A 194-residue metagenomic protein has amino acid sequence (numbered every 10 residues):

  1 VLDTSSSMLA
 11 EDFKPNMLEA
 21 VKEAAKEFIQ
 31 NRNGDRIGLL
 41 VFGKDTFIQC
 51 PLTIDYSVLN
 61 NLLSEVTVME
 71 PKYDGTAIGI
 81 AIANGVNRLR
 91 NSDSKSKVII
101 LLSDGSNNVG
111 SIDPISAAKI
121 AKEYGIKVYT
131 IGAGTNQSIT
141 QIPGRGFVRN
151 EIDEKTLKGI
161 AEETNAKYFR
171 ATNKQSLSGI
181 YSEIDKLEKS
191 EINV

Functional and structural regions predicted by a protein language model:
V1-S96, I112: Membrane-embedded segments
S6-S7, K44-I48, V68, G105-N108 (+2 more regions): Solvent-exposed loop/turn segments at secondary-structure junctions within structured extracellular/periplasmic domains
I54, T76-A77, I152, T172-S176: Short beta->alpha linker loops
I54, V58-N61, K155-G159, G179: Generic alpha-helical secondary structure signal
D55-V58, G146-V148, K186-K189: Short, hinge-like loop/turn segments at secondary-structure boundaries
K72-T76, N87, V98, G105-E163 (+1 more regions): VWA/integrin I-like adhesion module and closely mimicked acidic/polar interface patches used
Y129-T130, K167-A171: Short hydrophobic alpha-helical runs that function as membrane-insertion/retention elements
F169-V194: C-terminal "exit" segments of structured domains
